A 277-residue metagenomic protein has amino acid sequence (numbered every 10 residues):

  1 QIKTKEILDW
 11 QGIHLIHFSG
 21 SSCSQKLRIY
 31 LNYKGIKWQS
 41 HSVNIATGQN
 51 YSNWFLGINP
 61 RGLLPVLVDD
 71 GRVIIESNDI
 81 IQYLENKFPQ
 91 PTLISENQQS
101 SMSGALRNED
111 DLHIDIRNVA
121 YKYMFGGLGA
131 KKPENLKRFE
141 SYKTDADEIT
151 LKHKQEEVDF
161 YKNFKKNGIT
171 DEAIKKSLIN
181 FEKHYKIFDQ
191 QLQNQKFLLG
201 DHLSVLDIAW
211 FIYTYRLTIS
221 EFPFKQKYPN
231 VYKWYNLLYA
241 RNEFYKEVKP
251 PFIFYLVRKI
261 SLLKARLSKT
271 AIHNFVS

Functional and structural regions predicted by a protein language model:
Q1, G35-K37, F55, L151-K165 (+2 more regions): Short alpha-helical hairpin
Q1-K152, F275-S277: GST-like domain detector, emphasizing the conserved glutathione-binding G-site in the N-terminal thioredoxin-like
Q1-T4, D9-H17, Q25, I29 (+3 more regions): C-terminal or late-domain output modules
S19-Q25, Y33, N163-A173, V248: Short low-complexity stretches enriched in small and charged residues
T92-S103, A146-V158, D171-A173, V248-K264: A short, terminal or domain-edge coil/loop segment
I114-A240: GST-like fold's C-terminal all-alpha helical module
